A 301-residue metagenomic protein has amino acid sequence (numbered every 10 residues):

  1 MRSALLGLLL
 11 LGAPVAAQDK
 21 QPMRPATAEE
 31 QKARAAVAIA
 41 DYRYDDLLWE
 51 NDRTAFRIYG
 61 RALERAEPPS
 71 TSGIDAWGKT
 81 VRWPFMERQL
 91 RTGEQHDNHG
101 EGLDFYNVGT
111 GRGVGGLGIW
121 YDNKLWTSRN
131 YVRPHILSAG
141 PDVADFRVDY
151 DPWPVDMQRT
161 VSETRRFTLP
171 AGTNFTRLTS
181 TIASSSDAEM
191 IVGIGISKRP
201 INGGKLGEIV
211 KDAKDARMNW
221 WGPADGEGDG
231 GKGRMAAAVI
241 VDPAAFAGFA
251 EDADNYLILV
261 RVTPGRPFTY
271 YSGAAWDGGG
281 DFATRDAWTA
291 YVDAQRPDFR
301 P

Functional and structural regions predicted by a protein language model:
M1-G7: Sec-dependent signal peptide recognition, specifically the positively charged N-region followed immediately by
L8-A17: Hydrophobic h-region of N-terminal signal peptides that target proteins for export in Gram-negative bacteria
K20-T127: Solvent-exposed N-terminal domain segments of exported/luminal and surface proteins
A36, A237-P301: Beta-strand-rich recognition/accessory modules
K79-T80, V210-A247: A recognition module on extended beta-rich or small alphabeta surfaces enriched in W/G with H and D/E
H96-P170: Extended, loop-rich substrate-binding clefts of extracytoplasmic carbohydrate-active enzymes
H135-D142, A171-T173, A183-E189, G228-G231 (+1 more regions): A short, structured loop/turn motif at beta-sheet edges
E163-R165, L169, N174-V210: Acidic (Asp/Glu-rich), glycine- and aromatic
